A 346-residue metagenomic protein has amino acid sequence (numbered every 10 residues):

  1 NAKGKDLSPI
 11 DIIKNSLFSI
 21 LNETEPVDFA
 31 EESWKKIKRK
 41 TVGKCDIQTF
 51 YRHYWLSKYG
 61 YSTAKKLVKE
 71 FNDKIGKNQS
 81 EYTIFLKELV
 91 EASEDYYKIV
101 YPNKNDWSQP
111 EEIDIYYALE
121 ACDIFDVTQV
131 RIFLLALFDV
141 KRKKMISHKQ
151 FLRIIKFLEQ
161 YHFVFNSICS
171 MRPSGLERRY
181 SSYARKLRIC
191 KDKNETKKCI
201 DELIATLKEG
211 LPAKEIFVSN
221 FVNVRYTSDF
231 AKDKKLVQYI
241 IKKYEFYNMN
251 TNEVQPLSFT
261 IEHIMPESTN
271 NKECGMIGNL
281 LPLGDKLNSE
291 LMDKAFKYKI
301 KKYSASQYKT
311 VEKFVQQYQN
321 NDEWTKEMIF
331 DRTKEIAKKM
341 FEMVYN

Functional and structural regions predicted by a protein language model:
A2-C45, M145, F151-I155, Q160-F163 (+3 more regions): Basic- and aromatic-enriched surface patches that contact anionic nucleotides/nucleic acids
I10-L236: A cross-family structural signal marking well-folded subdomains
T63, I189, K193-F314, Y318 (+1 more regions): Betabetaalpha-Me/HNH-type nuclease active-site subdomain
K104, F138-R142, H162, Y244-N248 (+2 more regions): Structural motif corresponding to the C-terminal cap of alpha-helices
